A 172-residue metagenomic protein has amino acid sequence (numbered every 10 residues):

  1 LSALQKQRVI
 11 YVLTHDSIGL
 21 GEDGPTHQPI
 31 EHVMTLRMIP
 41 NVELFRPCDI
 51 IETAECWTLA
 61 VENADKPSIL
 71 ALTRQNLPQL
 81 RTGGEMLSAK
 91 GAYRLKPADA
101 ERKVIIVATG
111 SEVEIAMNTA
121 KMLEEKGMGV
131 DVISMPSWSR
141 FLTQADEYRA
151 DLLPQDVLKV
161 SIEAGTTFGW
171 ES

Functional and structural regions predicted by a protein language model:
L1-Q5, Q28-I30: Catalytic alpha/beta active-site cores
A3, R37, V61, L153-P154: Alpha-helix boundary recognition
A3-D16, T35-M38: A glycine-rich helix N-cap at a beta->alpha junction
V9-L13, G19-P29, T53, E62-S172: Thiamine diphosphate
M34-T35, V160: Two-metal-ion acidic nuclease core segments, chiefly of the RNase H-like superfamily
C48: TRNA-recognition modules of translation machinery and tRNA-sensing kinases, especially anticodon-binding
